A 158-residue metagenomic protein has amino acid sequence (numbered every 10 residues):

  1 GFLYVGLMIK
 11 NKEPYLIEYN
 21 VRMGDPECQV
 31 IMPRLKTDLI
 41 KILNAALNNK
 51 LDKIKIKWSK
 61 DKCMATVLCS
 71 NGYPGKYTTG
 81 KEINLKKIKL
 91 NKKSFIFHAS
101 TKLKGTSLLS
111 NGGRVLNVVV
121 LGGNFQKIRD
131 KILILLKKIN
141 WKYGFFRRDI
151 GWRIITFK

Functional and structural regions predicted by a protein language model:
G1-Y4, N20-K92, K104: Active-site "cap" helix and flanking loop/linker of ATP-utilizing ligase/carboxylase catalytic domains
V5-I9, P14-M23, S100: Short beta-strand elements
I9, L68-C69, H98, V120 (+1 more regions): Hydrophobic side chains in beta-strands
K10, D38, I42-K50, L121 (+1 more regions): Change "in soluble alpha/beta enzymes" to "in soluble alpha/beta proteins
N11, K57-K60, L90, L108-R114: A structural signal for short secondary-structure junctions
P14-Y15, C63-T66, K93-I96, L116-N117: Structural motif
T101-G105, L109-K158: Generic C-terminus detector
